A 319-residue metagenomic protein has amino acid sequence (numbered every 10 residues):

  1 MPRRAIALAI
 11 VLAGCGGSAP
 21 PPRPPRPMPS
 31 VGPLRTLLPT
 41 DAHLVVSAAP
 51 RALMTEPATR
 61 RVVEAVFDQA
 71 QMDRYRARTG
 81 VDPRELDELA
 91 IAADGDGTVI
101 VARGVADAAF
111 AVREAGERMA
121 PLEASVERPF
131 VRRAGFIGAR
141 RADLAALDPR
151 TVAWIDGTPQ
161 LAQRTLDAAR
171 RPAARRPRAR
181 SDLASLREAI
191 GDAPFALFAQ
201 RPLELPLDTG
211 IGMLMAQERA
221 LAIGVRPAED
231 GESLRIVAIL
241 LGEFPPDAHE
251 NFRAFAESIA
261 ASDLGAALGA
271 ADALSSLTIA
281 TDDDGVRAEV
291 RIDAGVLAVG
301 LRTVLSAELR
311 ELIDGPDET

Functional and structural regions predicted by a protein language model:
M1-G14: Sec-dependent bacterial lipoprotein signal peptides
C15-P20: Bacterial signal peptide processing site
P21-A48: Post-signal peptide N-terminal segment of mature Sec-exported envelope proteins
M28, A52-T59, E64-E85, A120-V237 (+4 more regions): An internal, short helix-loop-strand segment that often contains or flanks glycine-aspartate motifs
L44-V46, D96-G104, R150-I155, R235-L240 (+1 more regions): Short cationic amphipathic helices and targeting signals
M54-P57, D107-R113, F244-R253, V296-V299: Short, conserved charged micro-motifs
D87-D107, R226-F244: A short acidic-to-branched-hydrophobic micro-motif
I259-T319: A cross-kingdom marker for long, charged
